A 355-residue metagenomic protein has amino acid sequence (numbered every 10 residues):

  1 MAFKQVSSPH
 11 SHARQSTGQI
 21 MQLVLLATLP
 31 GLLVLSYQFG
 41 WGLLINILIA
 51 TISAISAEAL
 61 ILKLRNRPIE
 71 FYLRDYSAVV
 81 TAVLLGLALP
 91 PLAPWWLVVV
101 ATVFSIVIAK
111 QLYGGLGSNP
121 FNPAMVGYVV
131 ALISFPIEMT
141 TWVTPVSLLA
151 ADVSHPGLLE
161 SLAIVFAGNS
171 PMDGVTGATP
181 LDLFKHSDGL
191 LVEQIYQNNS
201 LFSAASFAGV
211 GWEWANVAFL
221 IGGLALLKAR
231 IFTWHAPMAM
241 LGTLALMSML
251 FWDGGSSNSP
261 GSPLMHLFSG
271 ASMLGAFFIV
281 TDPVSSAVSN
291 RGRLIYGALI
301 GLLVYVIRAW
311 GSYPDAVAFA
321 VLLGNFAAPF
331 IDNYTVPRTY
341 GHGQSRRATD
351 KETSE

Functional and structural regions predicted by a protein language model:
M1-I20, I307-E355: Cytosolic-side transmembrane-helix boundaries in multi-pass membrane proteins
M1-K63, G341, T353-E355: N-terminal signal-anchor module of multipass membrane proteins
S8, S56-P68, I106-G117, L220-I231 (+1 more regions): C-terminal ends of transmembrane helices
L26-P30, N46-E58, S77-A82, G86 (+14 more regions): Alpha-helical transmembrane segments in multi-pass membrane proteins
W41-S53, L92-A101, F202-V217, S259-S272: Structural signature of hydrophobic alpha-helical transmembrane segments
T81-S154: A generic, well-ordered mixed alpha/beta core segment in the N-terminal half of proteins
P120-M125, P263-S272, R293, G311-G324: Loop-to-transmembrane alpha-helix initiation sites
P123-F219: Long hydrophobic alpha-helical segments that form multi-pass transmembrane helix bundles in integral membrane proteins
